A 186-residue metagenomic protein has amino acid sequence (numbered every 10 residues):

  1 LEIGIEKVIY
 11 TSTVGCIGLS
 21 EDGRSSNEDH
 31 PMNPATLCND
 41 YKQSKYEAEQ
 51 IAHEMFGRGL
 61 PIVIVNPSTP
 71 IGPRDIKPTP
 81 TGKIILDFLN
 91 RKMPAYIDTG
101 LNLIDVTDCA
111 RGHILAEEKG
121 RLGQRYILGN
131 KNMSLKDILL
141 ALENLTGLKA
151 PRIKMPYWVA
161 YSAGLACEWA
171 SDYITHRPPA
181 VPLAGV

Functional and structural regions predicted by a protein language model:
L1-N39: Conserved Rossmann-fold NAD(P)-dependent oxidoreductase catalytic core, especially the SDR/UDP-sugar
S12, Q50-P73: Conserved beta-loop-beta element that borders a ligand/cofactor-binding pocket
S20-E28, P78-D87: Short, flexible, mixed-charge acidic loops at enzyme active sites
M32-T36, K83-I104, D108: A conserved pocket-lining segment of Rossmann-fold NAD(P)-dependent short-chain dehydrogenase/reductase
Y41-K45: Active-site YXXXK catalytic motif of short-chain dehydrogenase/reductase
E47, P80, I97-E117, G123-Q124: Substrate-positioning beta->alpha
G112-P182: Mid/C-terminal beta-alpha module of Rossmann-like enzyme folds, strongest in SDR-family dehydrogenases/epimerases
